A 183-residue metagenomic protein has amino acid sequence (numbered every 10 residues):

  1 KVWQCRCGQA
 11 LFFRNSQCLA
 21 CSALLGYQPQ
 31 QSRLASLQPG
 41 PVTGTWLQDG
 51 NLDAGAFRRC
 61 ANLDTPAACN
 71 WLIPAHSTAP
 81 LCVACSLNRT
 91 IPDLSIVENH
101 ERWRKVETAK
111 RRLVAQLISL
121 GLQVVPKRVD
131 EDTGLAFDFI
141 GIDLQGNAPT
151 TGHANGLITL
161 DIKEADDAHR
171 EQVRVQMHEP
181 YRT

Functional and structural regions predicted by a protein language model:
K1-D130: N-terminal low-structure segments adjacent to metalloprotease catalytic domains across cellular compartments
V2, G8, A148-T150, E171-V173: Homeobox/homeodomain signature
G26, G156-I158, E179: Flexible, active-site-adjacent loop/turn segments at secondary-structure boundaries
A68-C69, A168-R170: Short, surface-exposed beta-strand/loop "edge" segments at domain boundaries and coil↔beta transitions
E107-H169: Auxiliary, metal-adjacent structural segments of Zn-dependent hydrolase domains
H169-T183: Short pre-active-site segment immediately N-terminal to the catalytic Zn-binding motif
